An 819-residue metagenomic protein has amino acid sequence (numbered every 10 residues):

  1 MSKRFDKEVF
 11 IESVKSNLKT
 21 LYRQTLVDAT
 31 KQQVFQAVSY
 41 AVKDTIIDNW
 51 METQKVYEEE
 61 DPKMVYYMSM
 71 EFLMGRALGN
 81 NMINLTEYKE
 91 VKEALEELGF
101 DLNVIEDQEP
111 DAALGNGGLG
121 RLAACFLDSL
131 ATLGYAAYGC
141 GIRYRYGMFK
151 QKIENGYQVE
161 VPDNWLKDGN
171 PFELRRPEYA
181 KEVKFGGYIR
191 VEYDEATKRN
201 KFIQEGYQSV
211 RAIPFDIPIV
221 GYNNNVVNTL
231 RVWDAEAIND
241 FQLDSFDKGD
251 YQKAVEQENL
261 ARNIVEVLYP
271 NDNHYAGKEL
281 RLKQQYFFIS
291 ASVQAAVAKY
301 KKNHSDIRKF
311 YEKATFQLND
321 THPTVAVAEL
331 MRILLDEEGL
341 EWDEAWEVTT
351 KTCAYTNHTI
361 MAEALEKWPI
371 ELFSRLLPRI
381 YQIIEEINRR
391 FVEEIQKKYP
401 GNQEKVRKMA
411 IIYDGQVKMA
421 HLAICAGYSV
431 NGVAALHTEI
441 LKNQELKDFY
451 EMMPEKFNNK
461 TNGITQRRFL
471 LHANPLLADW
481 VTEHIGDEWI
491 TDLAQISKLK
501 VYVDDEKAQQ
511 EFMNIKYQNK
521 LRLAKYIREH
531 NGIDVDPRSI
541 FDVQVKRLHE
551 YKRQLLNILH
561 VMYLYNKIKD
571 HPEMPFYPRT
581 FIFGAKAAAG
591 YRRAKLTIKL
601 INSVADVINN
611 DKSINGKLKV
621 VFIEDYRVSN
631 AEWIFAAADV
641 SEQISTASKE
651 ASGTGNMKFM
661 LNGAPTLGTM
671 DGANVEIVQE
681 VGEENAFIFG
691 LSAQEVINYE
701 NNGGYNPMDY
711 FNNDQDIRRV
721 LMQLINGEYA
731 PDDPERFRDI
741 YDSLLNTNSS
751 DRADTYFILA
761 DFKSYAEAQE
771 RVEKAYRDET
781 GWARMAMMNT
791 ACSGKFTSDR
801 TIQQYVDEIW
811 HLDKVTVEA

Functional and structural regions predicted by a protein language model:
M1-A819: A conserved ligand/cofactor-binding region detector
